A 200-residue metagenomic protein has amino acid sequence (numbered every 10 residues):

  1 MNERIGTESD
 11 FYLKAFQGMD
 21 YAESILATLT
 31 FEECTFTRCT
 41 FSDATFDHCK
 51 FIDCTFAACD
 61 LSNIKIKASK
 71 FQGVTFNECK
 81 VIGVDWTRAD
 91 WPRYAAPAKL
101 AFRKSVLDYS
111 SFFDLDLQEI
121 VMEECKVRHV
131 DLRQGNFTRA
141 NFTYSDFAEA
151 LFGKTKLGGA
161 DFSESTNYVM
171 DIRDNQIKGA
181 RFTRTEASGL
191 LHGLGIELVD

Functional and structural regions predicted by a protein language model:
M1-D200: Tandem repeat scaffolds
